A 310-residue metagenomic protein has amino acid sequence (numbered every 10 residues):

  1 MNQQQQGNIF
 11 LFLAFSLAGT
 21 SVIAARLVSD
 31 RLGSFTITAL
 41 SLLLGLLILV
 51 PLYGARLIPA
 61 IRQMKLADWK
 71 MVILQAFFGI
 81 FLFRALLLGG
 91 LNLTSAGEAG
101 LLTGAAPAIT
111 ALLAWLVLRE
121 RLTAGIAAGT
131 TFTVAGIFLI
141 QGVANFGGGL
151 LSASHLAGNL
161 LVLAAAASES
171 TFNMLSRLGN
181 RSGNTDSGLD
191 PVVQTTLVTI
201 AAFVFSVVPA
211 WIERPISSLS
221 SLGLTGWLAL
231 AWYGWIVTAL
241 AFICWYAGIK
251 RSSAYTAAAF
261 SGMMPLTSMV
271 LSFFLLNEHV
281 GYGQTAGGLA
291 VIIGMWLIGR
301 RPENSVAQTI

Functional and structural regions predicted by a protein language model:
M1-A39, G148-G183, A201-F205, T309-I310: Glycine-/small-residue-enriched transmembrane alpha-helix faces in small-molecule transporters and effluxers
M1-F12, A105-A167, G288-I310: Juxtamembrane helix-loop boundary signature in multi-pass membrane transporters
Q3-G7, R31-A39, M64-W69, G142-A166 (+2 more regions): Juxtamembrane helix-entry segments on the extracytoplasmic side of multipass membrane proteins
I9, L40-L43, V50-G54, G125 (+4 more regions): C-terminal-most transmembrane helix of multi-pass membrane proteins
L17, S21-V22, V50-T103, L139 (+1 more regions): Specific transmembrane alpha-helical segments of multi-pass solute transporters/efflux pumps, especially DMT/EamA
V28, I37, S41, G90 (+8 more regions): Hydrophobic/aromatic residues within transmembrane alpha-helices of multi-pass small-molecule transporters
R31-L82, I109, A167-L175, T195-R214 (+2 more regions): Transmembrane alpha-helices of multi-pass small-molecule transport proteins
I37-L40, R84, E98-A105, L175-F203 (+1 more regions): Helix-helix packing/entry segments at the starts of transmembrane helices
